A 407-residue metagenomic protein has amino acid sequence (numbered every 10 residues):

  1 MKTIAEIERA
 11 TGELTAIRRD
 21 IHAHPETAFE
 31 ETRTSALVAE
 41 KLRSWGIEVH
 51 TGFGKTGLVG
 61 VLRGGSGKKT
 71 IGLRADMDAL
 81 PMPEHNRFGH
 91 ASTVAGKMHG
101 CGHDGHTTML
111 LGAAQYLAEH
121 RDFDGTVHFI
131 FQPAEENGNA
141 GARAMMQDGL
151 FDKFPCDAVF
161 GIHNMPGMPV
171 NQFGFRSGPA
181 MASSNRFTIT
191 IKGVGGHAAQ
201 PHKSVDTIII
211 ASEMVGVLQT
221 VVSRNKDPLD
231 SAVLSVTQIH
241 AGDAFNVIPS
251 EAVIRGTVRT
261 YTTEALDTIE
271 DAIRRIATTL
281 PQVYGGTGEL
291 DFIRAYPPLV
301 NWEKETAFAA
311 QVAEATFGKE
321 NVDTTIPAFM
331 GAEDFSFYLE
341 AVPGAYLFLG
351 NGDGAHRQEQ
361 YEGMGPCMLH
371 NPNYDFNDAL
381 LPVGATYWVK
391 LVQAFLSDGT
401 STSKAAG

Functional and structural regions predicted by a protein language model:
M1-H99, T108-L111, Q115-D124: Acidic/His- and Gly-rich active-site-bordering loop/insert found across diverse amide/peptide-bond hydrolases
I21, G60, L73, H103 (+8 more regions): Divalent metal-coordination and catalytic microenvironments
H24-F29, L80-P81, N137, D243-F245 (+1 more regions): Short, small-residue-enriched loops and turns at beta-alpha junctions that line or gate enzyme active sites
H50, H128-I130, E289: A structural signal for isolated positions on well-ordered beta-strands in alpha/beta enzyme cores
L58-V59, L80-M82, N86-M98, D104-G105 (+3 more regions): Histidine/acidic-residue-rich, glycine-tolerant segments that coordinate divalent metal ions
R74, P83, F187, L347-N351: Non-cysteine beta-strand/loop elements that form the S-adenosyl-L-methionine
S212-G407: Metal-dependent amide/peptide-bond hydrolase catalytic core, centered on the "pita-bread" metallohydrolase fold
